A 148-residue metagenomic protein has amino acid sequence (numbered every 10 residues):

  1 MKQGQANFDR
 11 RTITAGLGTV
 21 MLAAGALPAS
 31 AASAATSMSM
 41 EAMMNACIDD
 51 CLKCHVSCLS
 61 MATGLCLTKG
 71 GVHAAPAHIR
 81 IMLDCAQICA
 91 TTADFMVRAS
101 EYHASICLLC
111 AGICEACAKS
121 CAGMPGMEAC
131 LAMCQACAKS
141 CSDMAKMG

Functional and structural regions predicted by a protein language model:
K2-M21: N-terminal secretory signal peptides and thylakoid transit peptides that target proteins across membranes
N7-R10, E41-M44, A75: Membrane-interfacial loop-to-transmembrane-helix junctions in polytopic alpha-helical membrane proteins
L27-L59: C-terminal segment of N-terminal export signals and the immediately downstream linker at the start of the mature
D50, A62-A138, S142: Extended, low-complexity, charged alpha-helical tracts that assemble into coiled-coils or amphipathic helices used
